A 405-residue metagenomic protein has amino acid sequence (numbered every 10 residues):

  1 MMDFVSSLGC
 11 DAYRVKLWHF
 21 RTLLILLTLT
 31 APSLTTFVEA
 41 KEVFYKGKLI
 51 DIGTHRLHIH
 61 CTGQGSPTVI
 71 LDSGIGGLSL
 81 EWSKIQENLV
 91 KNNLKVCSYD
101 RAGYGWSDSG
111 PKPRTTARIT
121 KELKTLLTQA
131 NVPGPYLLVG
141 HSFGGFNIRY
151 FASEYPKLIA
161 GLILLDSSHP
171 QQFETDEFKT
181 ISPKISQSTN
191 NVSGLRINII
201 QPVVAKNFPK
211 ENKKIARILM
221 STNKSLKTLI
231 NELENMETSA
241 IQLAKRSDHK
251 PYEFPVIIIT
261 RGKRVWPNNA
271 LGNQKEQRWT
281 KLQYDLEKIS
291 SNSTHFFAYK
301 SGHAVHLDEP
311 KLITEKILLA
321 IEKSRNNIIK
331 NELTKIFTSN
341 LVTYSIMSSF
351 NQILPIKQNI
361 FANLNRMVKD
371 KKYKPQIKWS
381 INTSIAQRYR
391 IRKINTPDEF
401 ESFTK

Functional and structural regions predicted by a protein language model:
M1-W18: N-terminal secretory signal peptides that target proteins for export/translocation
K41-R56: N-terminal cap/lid segment of alpha/beta-hydrolase-fold proteins
H55-W106: Conserved HGGG/HGGXW glycine-rich cap/lid loop of the alpha/beta-hydrolase fold
S98-V139, Y155: Active-site loop/oxyanion-hole signature of alpha/beta-hydrolase fold enzymes
T116, L158-I159, I163-K288, S293 (+1 more regions): Flexible "cap/lid" subdomain of the alpha/beta-hydrolase fold that forms the substrate-access gate
G134-D176: Conserved hydrolase catalytic core segment
S291-L341: Catalytic active-site module of serine/aspartate enzymes centered on a nucleophile-bearing elbow/loop
L341-S345, N359, N365, D370-T396: Amphipathic alpha-helical repeat scaffolds of TPR domains
